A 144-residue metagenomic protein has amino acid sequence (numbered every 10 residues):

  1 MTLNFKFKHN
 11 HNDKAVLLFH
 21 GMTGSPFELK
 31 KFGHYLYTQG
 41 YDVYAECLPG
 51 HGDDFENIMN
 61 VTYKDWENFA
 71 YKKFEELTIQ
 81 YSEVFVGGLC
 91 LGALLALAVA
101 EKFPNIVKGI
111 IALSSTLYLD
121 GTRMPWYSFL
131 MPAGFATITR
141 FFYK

Functional and structural regions predicted by a protein language model:
M1-K14: Short beta-strand-to-loop junctions in surface cap/lid or active-site-entrance loops
L17-T23: The conserved beta1-alpha1 loop
T23-G33: The serine-hydrolase catalytic nucleophile loop
L36-F55: Conserved alpha/beta-hydrolase
D54-Q80, F85: Catalytic nucleophile-loop/oxyanion-hole region of alpha/beta-hydrolase and closely related hydrolase-like folds
G88-A96: Gly/Ala-rich beta-loop-alpha elbow adjacent to hydrolase catalytic centers
I106-V107, S115-K144: The alpha/beta-hydrolase serine catalytic core
